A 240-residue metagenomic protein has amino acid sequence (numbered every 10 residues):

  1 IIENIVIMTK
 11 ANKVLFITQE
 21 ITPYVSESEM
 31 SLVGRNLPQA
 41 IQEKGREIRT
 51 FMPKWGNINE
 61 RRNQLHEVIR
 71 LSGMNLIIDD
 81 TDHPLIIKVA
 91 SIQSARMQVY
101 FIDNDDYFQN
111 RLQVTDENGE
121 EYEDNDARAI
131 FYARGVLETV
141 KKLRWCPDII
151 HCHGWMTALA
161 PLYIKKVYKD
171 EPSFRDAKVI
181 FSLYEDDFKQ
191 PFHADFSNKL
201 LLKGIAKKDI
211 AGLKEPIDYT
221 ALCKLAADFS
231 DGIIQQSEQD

Functional and structural regions predicted by a protein language model:
I1-I7: Short, Lys/Arg-enriched N-terminal segments with co-localized hydrophobic residues within the first ~10-30 amino acids
M8-D240: Catalytic cores of nucleotide-sugar-dependent glycosyltransferases that transfer UDP/GDP/TDP-activated
